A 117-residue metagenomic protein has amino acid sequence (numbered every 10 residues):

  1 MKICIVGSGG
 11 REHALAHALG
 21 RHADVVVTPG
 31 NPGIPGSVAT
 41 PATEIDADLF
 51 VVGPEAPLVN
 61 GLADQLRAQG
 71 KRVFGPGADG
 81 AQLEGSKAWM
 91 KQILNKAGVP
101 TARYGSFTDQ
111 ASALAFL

Functional and structural regions predicted by a protein language model:
M1-G85, W89, A111: ATP-binding N-terminal substructure of ATP-dependent carboxylate-amine bond-forming enzymes
I5, G85-L117: Active-site nucleotide/adenylate-binding loops and adjacent lid/helix of ATP-dependent enzymes
